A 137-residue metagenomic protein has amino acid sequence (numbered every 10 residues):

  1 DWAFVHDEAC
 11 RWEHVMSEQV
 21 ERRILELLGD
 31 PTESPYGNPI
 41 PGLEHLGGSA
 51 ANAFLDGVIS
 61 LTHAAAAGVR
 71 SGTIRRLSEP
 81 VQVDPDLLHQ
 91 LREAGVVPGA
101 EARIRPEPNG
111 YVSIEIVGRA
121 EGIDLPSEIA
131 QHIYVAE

Functional and structural regions predicted by a protein language model:
D1-F4: Conserved segment of winged-helix/HTH DNA-binding domains
H6-C10: Amphipathic alpha-helical segments within well-ordered protein domains
R11-I129: Mid-protein regulatory/catalytic core that forms ligand/cofactor-binding pockets and protein-protein interaction
S127-E137: Amphipathic alpha-helical interface segments
